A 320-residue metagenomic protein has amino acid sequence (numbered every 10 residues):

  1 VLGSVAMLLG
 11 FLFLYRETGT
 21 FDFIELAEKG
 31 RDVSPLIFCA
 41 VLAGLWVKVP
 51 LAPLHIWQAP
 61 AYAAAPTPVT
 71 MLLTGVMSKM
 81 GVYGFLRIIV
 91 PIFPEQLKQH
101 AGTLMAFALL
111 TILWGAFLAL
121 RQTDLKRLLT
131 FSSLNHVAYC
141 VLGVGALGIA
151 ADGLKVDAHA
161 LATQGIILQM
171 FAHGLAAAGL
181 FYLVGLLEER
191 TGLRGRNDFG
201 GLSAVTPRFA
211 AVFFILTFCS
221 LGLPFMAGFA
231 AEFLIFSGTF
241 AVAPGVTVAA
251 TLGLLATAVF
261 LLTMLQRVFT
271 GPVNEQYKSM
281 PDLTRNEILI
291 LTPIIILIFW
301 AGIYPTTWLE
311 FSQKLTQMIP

Functional and structural regions predicted by a protein language model:
V1, G75, M105, L129-S133 (+3 more regions): Residue-level recognition of transmembrane alpha-helices in multi-pass small-molecule transporters/permeases
V1-F13, T67-Y83, S133-A146, T206-F213 (+1 more regions): Small-residue-rich segments of transmembrane alpha-helices in multi-pass membrane proteins, especially helix faces
S4-H55, P60, V82-T103, A146-Q164 (+4 more regions): Juxtamembrane/interfacial segments at transmembrane-helix boundaries in multi-pass membrane proteins
C39-W46, L73, T103-L113, I167-A172 (+3 more regions): Hydrophobic alpha-helical transmembrane segments of multi-pass membrane proteins
V49-A63, L113-S132, G185-E188: C-terminal ends of transmembrane helices
A52, A177-L183, T247-S279: Predominantly late transmembrane helices and immediately cytosolic-facing juxtamembrane segments
W57, T67-L72, L128-L129, G165-I166 (+3 more regions): Alpha-helical transmembrane segments and their helix-entry boundary regions
P68-V69, G102, K126, T163-Q164 (+2 more regions): Residues that define the loop-to-transmembrane-helix transition and helix capping in multi-pass membrane transporters
